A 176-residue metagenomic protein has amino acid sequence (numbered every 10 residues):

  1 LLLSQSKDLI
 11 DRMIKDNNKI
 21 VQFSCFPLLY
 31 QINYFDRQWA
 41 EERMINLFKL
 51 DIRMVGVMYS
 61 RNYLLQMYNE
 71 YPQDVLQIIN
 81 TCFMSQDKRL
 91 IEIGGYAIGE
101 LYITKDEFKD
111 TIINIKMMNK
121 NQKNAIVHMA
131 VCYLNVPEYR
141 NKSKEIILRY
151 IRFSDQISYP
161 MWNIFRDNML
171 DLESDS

Functional and structural regions predicted by a protein language model:
L1-S176: Non-catalytic all-alpha helical scaffold/repeat segments
